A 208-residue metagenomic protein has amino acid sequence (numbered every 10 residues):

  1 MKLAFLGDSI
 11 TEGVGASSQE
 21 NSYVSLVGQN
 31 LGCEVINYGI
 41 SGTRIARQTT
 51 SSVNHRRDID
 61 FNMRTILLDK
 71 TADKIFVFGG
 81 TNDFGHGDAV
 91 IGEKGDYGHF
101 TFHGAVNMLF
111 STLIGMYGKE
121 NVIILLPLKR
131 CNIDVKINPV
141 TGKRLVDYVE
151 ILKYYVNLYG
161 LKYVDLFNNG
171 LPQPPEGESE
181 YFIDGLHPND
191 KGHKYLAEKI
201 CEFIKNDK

Functional and structural regions predicted by a protein language model:
M1-L6, I10-E34, T65-D73, G115-M116 (+4 more regions): N-terminal secretory targeting modules
K2-A4, E12-D96, F100, G104: Conserved SGNH/GDSL esterase-like catalytic core that processes O-acyl groups on lipids and polysaccharides
I10, S41-R44, K129, G170: Residue-level detector of flexible, active-site-proximal loop/helix-junction positions within diverse enzyme catalytic
S25, S111, E150-K153: Active-site phosphate/pyrophosphate- and oxyanion-stabilizing loops and adjacent acidic/basic residues in soluble
M63, V106-F110, V149: Generic structural signal for well-ordered alpha-helices, preferentially at hydrophobic/aromatic core positions
F78-N82, F110-V146: Active-site segments of SGNH/GDSL-like serine hydrolases that catalyze O-acetyl group transfer/hydrolysis on lipids
G87, P127-K208: Catalytic His-Asp segment of secreted/periplasmic serine-dependent ester chemistry enzymes
